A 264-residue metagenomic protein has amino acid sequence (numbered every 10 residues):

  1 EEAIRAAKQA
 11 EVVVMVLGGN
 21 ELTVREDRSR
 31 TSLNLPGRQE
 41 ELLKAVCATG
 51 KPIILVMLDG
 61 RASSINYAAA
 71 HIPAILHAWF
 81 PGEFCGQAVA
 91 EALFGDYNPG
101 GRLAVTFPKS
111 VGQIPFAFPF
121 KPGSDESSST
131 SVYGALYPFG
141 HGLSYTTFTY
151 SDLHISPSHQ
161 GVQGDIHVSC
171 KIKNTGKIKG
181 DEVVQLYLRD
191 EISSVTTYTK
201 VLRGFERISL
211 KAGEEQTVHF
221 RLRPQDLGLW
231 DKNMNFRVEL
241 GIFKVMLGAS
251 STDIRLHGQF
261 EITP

Functional and structural regions predicted by a protein language model:
E1-A70: Hydrophobic helix-and-loop "lid/oligomerization" segment in the mid-to-C-terminal part of catalytic domains
T23, S32, H71, Q185-S194 (+1 more regions): Active/binding-pocket-proximal capping segment
D27-G37, E41, H77-P81, S156-G161 (+2 more regions): Short, contiguous acidic/charged loop-to-helix segments that flank catalytic cores in large enzymes
L58-D181, Y187-R189, R207, A212 (+2 more regions): Secreted, periplasmic, or luminal enzymes acting at the cell surface/secretory milieu
D165-H167, E215-H219, R255-H257: Intrinsic-disorder/low-complexity, polar/charged segments enriched in Ser/Thr/Lys/Arg/Asp/Glu/Gln
K179-L186, T197-Y198, W230-K232: Short, hydrophobic/aromatic beta-strand segments
S194-W230: Intrinsically disordered, low-complexity Pro/Gly/Ser/Thr-rich segments with frequent PxxP/GP/PP motifs and embedded
R223-P264: Terminal connector regions
